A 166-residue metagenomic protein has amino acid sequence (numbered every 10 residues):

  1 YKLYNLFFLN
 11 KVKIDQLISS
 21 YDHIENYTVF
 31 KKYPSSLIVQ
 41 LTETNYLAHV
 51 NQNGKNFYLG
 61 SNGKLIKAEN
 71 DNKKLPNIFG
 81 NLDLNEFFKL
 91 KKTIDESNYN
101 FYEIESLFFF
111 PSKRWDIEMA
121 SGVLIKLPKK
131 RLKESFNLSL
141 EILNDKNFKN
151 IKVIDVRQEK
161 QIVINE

Functional and structural regions predicted by a protein language model:
Y1-E166: Charged, solvent-exposed interaction patches on well-folded alpha/beta domains that mediate macromolecular contacts
